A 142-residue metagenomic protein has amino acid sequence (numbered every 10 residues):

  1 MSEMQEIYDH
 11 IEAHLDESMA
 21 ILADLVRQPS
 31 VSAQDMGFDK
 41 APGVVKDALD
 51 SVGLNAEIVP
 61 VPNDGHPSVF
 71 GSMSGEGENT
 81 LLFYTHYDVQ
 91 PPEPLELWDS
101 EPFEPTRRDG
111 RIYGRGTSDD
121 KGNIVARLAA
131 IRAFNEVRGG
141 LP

Functional and structural regions predicted by a protein language model:
S2-T117, I124, F134-P142: Acidic/His- and Gly-rich active-site-bordering loop/insert found across diverse amide/peptide-bond hydrolases
